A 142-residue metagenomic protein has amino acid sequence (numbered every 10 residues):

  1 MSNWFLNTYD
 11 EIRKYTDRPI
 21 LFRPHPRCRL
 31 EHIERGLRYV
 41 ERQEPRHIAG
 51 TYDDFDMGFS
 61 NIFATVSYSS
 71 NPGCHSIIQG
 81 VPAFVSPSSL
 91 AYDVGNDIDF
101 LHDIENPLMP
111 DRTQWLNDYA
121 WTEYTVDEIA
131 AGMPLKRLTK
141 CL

Functional and structural regions predicted by a protein language model:
M1, F22-P26, S88: Short loop/turn segments at strand-loop or loop-helix junctions that form parts of catalytic or ligand-binding pockets
S2-D10: A conserved mid-protein helix/loop that constitutes part of the nucleotide-sugar donor-binding site
Y9-T51: Catalytic donor nucleotide-activated moiety binding site of glycosyltransferases and closely related
D10, Q43-R46, N71-P72, P87-L90 (+1 more regions): Short, surface-exposed linear patches
G36-G50, V81-A83, V94-I104: Active-site regions of enzymes building and remodeling cell-envelope glycoconjugates
Y52-D97: A donor-sugar binding/catalytic signature common to diverse glycosyltransferases and related nucleotide-sugar
V94-L142: Leloir-type glycosyltransferase catalytic cores
